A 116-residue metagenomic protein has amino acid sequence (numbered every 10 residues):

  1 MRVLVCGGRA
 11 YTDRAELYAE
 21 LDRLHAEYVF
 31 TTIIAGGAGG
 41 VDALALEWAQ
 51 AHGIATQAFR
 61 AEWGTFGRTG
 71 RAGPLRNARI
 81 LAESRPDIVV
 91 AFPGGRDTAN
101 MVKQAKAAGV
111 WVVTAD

Functional and structural regions predicted by a protein language model:
M1-R2: Residues that mark the start of a beta-strand
Y11-D116: Acidic/glycine-enriched connector segments
